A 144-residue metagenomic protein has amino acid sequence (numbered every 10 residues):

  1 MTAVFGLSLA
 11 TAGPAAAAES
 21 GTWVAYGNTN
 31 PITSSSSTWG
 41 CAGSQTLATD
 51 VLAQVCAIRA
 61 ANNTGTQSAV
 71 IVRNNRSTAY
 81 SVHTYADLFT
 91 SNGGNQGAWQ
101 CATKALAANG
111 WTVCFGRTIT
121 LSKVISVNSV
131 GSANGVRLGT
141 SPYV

Functional and structural regions predicted by a protein language model:
M1-A17: Secretory targeting and sorting signals
A16-V144: Post-signal peptide N-terminal regions of Sec-secreted extracellular proteins
